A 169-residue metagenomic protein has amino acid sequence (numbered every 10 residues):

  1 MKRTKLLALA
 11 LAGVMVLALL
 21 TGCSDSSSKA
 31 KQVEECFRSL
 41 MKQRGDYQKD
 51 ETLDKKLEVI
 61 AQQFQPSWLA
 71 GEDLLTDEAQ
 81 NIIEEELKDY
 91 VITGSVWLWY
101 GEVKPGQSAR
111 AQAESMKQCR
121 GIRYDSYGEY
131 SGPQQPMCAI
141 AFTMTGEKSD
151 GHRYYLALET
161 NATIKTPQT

Functional and structural regions predicted by a protein language model:
M1-A10: Bacterial N-terminal signal peptides that target proteins for export
R3, R38, R44, K56 (+3 more regions): Arginine residue identity/basic-tract feature
L6, V16, M137-A139: N-terminal cationic amphipathic segment used for targeting or macromolecule association
A18-G22: C-terminal motif of bacterial Sec signal peptides marking the signal peptidase cleavage site
S26-L87: Short, well-ordered surface patches within globular domains
E84-T169: A well-ordered secondary-structure block
